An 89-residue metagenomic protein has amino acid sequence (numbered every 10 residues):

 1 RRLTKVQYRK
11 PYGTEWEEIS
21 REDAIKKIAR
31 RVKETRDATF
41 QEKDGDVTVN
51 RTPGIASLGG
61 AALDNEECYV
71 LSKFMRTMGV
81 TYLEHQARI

Functional and structural regions predicted by a protein language model:
R1-I89: N-terminal export/assembly segments and adjacent metallocofactor-ligating motifs of anaerobic energy-metabolism
